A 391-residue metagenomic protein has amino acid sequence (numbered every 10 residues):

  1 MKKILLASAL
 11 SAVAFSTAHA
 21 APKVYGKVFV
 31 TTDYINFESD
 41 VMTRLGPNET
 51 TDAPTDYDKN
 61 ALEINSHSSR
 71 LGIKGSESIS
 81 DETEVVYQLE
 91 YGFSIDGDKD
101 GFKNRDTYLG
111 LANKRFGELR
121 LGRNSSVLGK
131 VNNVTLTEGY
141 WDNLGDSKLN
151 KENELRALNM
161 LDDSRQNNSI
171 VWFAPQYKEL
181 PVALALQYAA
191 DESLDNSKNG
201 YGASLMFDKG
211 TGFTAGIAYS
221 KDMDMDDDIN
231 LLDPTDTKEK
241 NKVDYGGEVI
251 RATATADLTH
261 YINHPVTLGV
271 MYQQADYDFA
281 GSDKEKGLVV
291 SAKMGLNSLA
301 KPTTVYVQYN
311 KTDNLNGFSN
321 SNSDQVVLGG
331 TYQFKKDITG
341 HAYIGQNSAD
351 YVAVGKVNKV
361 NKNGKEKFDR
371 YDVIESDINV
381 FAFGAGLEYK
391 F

Functional and structural regions predicted by a protein language model:
M1-A21: Gram-negative bacterial Sec-dependent N-terminal signal peptides
F15, S78-S80, K114-G117, Y177-L180 (+4 more regions): Outer-membrane beta-barrel channels and translocator barrels
A21-D33, N60-D191, S197-N199, M206-G210: Outer membrane beta-barrel
V24-V30, D81, V85-L89, L119 (+9 more regions): Transmembrane beta-strands of outer-membrane beta-barrel proteins
V30-N36, Y91-I95, S125-V127, Y188-E192 (+6 more regions): Transmembrane beta-strands of outer-membrane beta-barrel pores
D40-V41, P54-N65, G97-N104, M160-D162 (+8 more regions): Replace "Gram-negative outer membrane beta-barrel proteins" with "bacterial and organellar outer membrane beta-barrel
I170, D377-F391: Outer-membrane beta-barrel "beta-signal"
S204-Y332: Detector for outer-membrane/organellar transmembrane beta-barrel domains, recognizing the amphipathic beta-strand
